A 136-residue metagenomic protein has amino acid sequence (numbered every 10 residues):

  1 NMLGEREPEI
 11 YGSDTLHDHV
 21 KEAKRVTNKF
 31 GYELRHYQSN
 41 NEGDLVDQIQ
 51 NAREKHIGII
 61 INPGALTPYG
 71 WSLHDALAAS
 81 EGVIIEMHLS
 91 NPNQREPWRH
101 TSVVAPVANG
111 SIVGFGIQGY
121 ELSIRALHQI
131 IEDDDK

Functional and structural regions predicted by a protein language model:
N1-F30: Glycine-rich phosphate/diphosphate-binding loop of Rossmann-like nucleotide-binding domains
N1-M2, G64-T67, S90-P92: Short glycine-rich anion-binding loops that position phosphate/pyrophosphate groups of nucleotides and phosphorylated
F30, S80, V107-A108: Short, structured coil segments at secondary-structure junctions
E33-G43: Short beta->alpha junction loops
R35-H36, I85, Q94-K136: Short, glycine-/small-residue-rich phosphate/pyrophosphate-handling segment
D44-Q48: Short acidic active-site motifs
A52-I59: Short acidic/histidine-rich motifs immediately flanking catalytic phosphotransfer sites in two-component signaling
G70-E81: Short Gly/Thr/Asp-enriched flexible loops that form oxyanion-binding sites at enzyme active sites
